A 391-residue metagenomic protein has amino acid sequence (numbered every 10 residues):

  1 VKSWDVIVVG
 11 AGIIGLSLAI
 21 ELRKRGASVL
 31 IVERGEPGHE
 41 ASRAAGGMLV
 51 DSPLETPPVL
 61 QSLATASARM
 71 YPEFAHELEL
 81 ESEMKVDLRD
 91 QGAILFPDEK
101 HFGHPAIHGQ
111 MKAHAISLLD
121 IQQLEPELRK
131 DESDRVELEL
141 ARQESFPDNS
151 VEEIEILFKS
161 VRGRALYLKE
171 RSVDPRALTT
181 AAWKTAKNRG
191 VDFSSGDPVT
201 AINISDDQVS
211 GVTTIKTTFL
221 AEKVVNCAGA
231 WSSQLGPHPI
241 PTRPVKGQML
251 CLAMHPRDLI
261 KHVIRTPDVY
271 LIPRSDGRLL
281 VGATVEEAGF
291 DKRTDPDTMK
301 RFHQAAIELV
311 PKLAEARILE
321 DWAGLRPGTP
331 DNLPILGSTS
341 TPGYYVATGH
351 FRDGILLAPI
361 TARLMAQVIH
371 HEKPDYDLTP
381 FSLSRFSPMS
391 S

Functional and structural regions predicted by a protein language model:
K2-I14, L30: Beta1/beta-strand and adjacent pyrophosphate-binding region of the FAD-binding site in flavoprotein oxidoreductases
I20-R25, G47-L49, P53, M84-R89 (+1 more regions): Active-site substrate-recognition segment that forms the wall of the catalytic cavity or substrate channel
R23-A44: Glycine-rich FAD pyrophosphate-binding loop
G47-I156, A305-I307: Dinucleotide-binding Rossmann-like beta1-alpha1 core, especially the glycine-rich loop that anchors the ADP
S62-T65, E99-H101, A165-K184, R293-T298 (+1 more regions): Short beta-strand to alpha-helix junction loop
I154, F158-S160, R164-I215, F219-K223: Helical element adjacent to the flavin cofactor pocket in flavoenzyme catalytic cores
P175, K312-S391: C-terminal catalytic lobe of FAD-dependent flavoproteins
